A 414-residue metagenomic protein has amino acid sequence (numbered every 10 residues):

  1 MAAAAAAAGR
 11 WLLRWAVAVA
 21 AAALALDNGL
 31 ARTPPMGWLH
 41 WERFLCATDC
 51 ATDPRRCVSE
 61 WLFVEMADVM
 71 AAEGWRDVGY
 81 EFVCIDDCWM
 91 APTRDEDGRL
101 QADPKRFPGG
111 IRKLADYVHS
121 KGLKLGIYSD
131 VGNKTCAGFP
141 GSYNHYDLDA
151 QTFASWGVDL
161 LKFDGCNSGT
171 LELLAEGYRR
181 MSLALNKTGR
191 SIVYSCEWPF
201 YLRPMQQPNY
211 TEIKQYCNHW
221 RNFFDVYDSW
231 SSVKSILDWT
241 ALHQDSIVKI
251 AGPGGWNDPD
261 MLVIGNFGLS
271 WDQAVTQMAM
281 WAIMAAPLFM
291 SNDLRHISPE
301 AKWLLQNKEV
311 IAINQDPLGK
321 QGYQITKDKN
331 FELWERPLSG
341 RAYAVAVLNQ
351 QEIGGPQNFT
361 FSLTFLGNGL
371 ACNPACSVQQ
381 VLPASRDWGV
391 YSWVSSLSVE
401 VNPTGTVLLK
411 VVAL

Functional and structural regions predicted by a protein language model:
A8-A25: Cleavable N-terminal signal peptides of Sec/SRP-targeted secreted and luminal proteins
A22-A47, D53-C57: N-terminal module-boundary/linker segments of secreted carbohydrate-active enzymes
R32-H40, G79-D86, K124-S129, D159-D164 (+7 more regions): Structural recognition of the beta-strand scaffold that forms the well-ordered cores of secreted hydrolase catalytic
R43-D53, V58-S59, F63-T170: Aromatic-lined carbohydrate-binding/catalytic grooves of carbohydrate-active enzymes
H145-L148, R190-D293, N314, Q324: Glycan-recognition surfaces
W281-M284, F289-S291, K327-L370: Carbohydrate-binding surface patches
T364-S385: Solvent-exposed beta-hairpin/edge-strand motifs
G389-L414: C-terminal beta-strand-rich structural cap/linker in extracellular carbohydrate-active enzymes
